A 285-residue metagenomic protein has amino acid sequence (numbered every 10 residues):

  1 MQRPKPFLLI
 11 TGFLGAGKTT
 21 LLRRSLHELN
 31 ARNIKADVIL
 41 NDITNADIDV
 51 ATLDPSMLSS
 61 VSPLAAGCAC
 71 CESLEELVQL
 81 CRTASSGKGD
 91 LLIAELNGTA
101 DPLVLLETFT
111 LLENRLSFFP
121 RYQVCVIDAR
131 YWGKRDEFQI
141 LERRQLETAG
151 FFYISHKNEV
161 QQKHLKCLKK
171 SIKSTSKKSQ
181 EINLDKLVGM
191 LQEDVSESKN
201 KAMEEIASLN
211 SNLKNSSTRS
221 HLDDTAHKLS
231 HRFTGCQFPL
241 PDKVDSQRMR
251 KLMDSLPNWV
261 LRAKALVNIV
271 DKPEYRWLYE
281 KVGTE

Functional and structural regions predicted by a protein language model:
Q2, A31, S85-G87, L146-E147 (+2 more regions): Flexible, charged surface loops at secondary-structure boundaries
Q2-R135: Nucleotide-state-sensitive switch-loop elements of NTP-binding domains
R3, E142, H227-L229: Generic alpha-helical segment signature
G87, L91-L184, G189: Phosphate/Mg2+-binding loops and adjacent switch elements in nucleotide/diphosphate-handling enzyme cores
T148-E285: C-terminal accessory "lid"/substrate-recognition subdomains
